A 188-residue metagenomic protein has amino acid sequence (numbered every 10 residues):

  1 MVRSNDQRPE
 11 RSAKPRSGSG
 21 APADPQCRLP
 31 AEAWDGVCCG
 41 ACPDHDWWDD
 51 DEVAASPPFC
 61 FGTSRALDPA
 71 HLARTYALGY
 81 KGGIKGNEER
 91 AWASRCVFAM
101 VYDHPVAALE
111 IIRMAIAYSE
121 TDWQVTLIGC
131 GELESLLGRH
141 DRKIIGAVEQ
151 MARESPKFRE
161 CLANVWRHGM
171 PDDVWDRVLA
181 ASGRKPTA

Functional and structural regions predicted by a protein language model:
M1-V2, G20, A31, A99: Short linear motifs centered on Gly/Pro in flexible linkers and helix caps
V2-A21: Short Lys/Arg-rich cationic patches that frequently serve as NLS/NoLS or arginine-rich RNA/DNA-binding motifs
A13, A21-A23, C39, P43 (+4 more regions): Polar low-complexity intrinsically disordered regions enriched in Ser/Thr and small residues
G20-D46, V53, P57: Cysteine-cluster motifs in flexible loop/terminal segments that predominantly coordinate metals
G40, V53-A54, G82, D172 (+1 more regions): A generic structural signal for solvent-exposed, polar alpha-helical segments
A55, D176-A188: Acidic, small-residue rich beta-repeat scaffolds with periodic aromatic anchors
F59-V178: Alpha-helical solenoid scaffolds in large eukaryotic transport, assembly, and signaling factors
